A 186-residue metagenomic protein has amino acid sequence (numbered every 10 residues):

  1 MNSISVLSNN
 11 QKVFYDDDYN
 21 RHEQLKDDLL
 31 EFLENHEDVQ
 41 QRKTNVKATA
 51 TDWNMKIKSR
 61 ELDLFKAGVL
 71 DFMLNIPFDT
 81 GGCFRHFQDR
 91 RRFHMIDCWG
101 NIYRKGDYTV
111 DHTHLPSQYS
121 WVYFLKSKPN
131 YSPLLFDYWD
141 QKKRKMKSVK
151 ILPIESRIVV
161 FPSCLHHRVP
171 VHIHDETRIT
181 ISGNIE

Functional and structural regions predicted by a protein language model:
M1-R90, Y108: Non-heme Fe(II)/2-oxoglutarate
D18, I185-E186: Short beta-strand-to-coil "C-cap" segments at the C-terminal boundary of structured domains/repeats, marking
R92-V171, E176-T180, E186: Catalytic core of non-heme Fe(II) oxygenases with the double-stranded beta-helix
